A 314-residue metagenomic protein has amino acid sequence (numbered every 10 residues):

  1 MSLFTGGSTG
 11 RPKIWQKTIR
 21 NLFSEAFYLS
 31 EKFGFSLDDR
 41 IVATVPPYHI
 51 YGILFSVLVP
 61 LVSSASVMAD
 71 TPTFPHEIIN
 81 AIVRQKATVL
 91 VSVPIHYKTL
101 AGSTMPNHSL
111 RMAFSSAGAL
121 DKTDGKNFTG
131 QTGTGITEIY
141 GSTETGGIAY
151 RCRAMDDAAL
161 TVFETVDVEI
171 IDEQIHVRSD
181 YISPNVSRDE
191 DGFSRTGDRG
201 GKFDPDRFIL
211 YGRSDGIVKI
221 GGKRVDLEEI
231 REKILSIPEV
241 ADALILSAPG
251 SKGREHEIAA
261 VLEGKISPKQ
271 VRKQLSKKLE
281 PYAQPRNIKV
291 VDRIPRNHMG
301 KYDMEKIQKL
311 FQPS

Functional and structural regions predicted by a protein language model:
M1-F27: Conserved AMP-binding A3 loop
T5-S8, I41, L90, A113 (+4 more regions): Conserved S/T- and glycine-rich ATP-binding loop of Class I adenylate-forming
S24-R40, Y48-V89: Conserved AMP-binding/adenylation subdomain of ANL enzymes
A69, T134-E173, S183-G192: Conserved ATP-binding loop and adjacent catalytic segment of the adenylate-forming AMP-binding
A101-D156: Gly/Ser/Thr-rich phosphate-binding loop
T161-V162, E169-R207, R213, K223-V225: Conserved ATP/PPi-binding loop(s) of AMP-dependent carboxylate-activating enzymes
R199-A283: AMP-binding/adenylate-forming catalytic core of the ANL superfamily
L279-K301: AMP-binding/adenylate-forming catalytic domain of the ANL superfamily
